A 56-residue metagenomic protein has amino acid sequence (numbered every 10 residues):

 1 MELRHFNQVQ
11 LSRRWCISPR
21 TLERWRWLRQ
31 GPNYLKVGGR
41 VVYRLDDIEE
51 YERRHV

Functional and structural regions predicted by a protein language model:
M1-R24, R54-H55: Polyanion-binding surface elements
N7-V9, L35, E49: Intrinsic disorder/low-complexity detector
T21-R24, N33, D47: Residue-level recognition of specific faces of alpha-helices
L28: Alpha-helical DNA-recognition elements
N33-V41: Short Lys/Arg-enriched helix C-cap and helix-to-coil transition segments that create basic nucleic-acid-contact patches
D47-V56: A short, Lys/Arg-enriched interface patch at domain edges and termini
